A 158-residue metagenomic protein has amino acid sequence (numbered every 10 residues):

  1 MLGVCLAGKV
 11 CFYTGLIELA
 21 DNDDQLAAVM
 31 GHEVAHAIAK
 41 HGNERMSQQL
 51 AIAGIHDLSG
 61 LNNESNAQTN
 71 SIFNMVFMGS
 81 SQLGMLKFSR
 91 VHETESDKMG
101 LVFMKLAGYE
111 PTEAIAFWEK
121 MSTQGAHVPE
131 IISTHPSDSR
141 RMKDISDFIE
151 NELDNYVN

Functional and structural regions predicted by a protein language model:
M1-N158: A Zn2+-metalloprotease active-site environment signal
